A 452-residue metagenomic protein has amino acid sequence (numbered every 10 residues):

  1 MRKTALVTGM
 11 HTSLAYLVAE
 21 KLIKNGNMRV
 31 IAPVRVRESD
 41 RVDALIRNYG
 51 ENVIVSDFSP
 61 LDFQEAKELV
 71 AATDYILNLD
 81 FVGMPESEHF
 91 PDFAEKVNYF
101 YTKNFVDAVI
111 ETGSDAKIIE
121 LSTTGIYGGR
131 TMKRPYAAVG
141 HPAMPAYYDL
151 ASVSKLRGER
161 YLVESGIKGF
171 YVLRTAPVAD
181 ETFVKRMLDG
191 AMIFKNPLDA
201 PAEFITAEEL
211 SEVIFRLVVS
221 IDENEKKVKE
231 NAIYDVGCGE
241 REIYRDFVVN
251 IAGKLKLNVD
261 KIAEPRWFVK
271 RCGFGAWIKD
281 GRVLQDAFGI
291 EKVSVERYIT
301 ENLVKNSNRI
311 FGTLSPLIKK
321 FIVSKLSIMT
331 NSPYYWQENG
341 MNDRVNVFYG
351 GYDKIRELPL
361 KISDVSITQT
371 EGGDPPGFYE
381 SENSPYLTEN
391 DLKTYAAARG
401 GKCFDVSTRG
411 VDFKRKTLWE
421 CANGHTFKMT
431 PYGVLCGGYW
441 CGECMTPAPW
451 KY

Functional and structural regions predicted by a protein language model:
K3-N25: N-terminal Rossmann NAD(P)H-binding glycine-rich loop of SDR-like oxidoreductase domains
Y49-V97: NAD(P)H-binding glycine-rich loop region in Rossmannoid oxidoreductase-like domains and their noncatalytic homologs
V82, K103-L150, Y171: Conserved Rossmann-fold NAD(P)-dependent oxidoreductase catalytic core, especially the SDR/UDP-sugar
H89, F93-N104, D149, V153-S154 (+1 more regions): Glycine-rich NAD(P)-binding loop of the Rossmann-fold in SDR/ketoreductase-type enzymes
P145-F170: Active-site Tyr-X1-5-Lys
D189-I193, A200-D235, G239-R241: Alpha-helical substrate-binding/gating segment
V219-G281, D286-A287, E291, E296-R297 (+2 more regions): Mid/C-terminal beta-alpha module of Rossmann-like enzyme folds, strongest in SDR-family dehydrogenases/epimerases
K361-Y452: Functional cation/ligand-contacting sites centered on basic and imidazole/sulfhydryl donors
